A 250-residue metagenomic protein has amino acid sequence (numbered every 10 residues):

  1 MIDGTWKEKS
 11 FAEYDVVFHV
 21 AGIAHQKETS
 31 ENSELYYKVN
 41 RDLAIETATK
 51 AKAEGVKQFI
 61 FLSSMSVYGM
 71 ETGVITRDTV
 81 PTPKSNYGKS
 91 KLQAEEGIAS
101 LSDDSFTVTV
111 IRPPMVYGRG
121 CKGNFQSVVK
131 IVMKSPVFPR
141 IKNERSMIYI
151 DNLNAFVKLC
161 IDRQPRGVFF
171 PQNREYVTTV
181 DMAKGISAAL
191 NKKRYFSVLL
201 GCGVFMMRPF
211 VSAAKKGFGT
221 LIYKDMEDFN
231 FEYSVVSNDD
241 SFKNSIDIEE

Functional and structural regions predicted by a protein language model:
D3-E46, K50-A53, Y68: NAD(P)H-binding glycine-rich loop region in Rossmannoid oxidoreductase-like domains and their noncatalytic homologs
L35-E46, P81, S85, K89-L92 (+1 more regions): Glycine-rich NAD(P)-binding loop of the Rossmann-fold in SDR/ketoreductase-type enzymes
I45-N86, T109: Conserved Rossmann-fold NAD(P)-dependent oxidoreductase catalytic core, especially the SDR/UDP-sugar
Y68, T109-S127: Flexible, glycine-rich beta-alpha linker
T82-T109: Active-site Tyr-X1-5-Lys
K130-N152, F156-C160, Q164, F170-Q172: A conserved pocket-lining segment of Rossmann-fold NAD(P)-dependent short-chain dehydrogenase/reductase
F156-K216, S245-E250: Mid/C-terminal beta-alpha module of Rossmann-like enzyme folds, strongest in SDR-family dehydrogenases/epimerases
A213-E250: C-terminal amphipathic/interface module of NAD(P)-dependent oxidoreductases and related NAD-binding regulators
